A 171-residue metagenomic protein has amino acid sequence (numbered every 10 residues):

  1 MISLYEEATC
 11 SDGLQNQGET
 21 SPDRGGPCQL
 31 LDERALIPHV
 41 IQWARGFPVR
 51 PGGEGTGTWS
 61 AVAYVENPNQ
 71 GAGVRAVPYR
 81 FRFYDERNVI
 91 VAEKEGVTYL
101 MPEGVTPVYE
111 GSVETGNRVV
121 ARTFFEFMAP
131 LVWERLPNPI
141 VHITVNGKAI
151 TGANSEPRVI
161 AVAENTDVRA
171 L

Functional and structural regions predicted by a protein language model:
S3-Y5, Q29-V40, L131-V141: Proline/serine/threonine-rich low-complexity linkers at boundaries of modular beta-sandwich domains
L4-R34: Extracellular calcium-associated, cysteine-rich motifs in secreted modular proteins
E7-Q15, V49, E66-N69, N165: Short, recurring structural edge motifs at helix starts
R34-V62: An N-terminus-focused feature that recognizes amino-terminal "leader" regions
R50, T58-N67, G73-P78, R82-V113: A cross-kingdom feature marking solvent-exposed beta-strand/loop segments within repeated, beta-rich binding/scaffold
G55-A72, P130-L171: Surface-exposed interaction/gating patches
A76-R80, R122, R158: Exposed beta-strand and adjacent loop surfaces of beta-rich binding modules that mediate intermolecular recognition
V97-Y99, V105-N154: Terminal connector regions
